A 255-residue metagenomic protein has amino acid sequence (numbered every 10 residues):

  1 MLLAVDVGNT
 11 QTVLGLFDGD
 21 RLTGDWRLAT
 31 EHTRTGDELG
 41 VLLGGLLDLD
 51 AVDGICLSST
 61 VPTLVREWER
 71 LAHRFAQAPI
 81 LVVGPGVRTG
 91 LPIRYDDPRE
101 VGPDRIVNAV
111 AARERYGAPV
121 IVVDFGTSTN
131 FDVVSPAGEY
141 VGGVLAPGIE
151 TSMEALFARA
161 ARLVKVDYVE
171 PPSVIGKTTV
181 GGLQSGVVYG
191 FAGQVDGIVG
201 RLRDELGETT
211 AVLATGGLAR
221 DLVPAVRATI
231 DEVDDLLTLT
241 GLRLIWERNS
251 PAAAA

Functional and structural regions predicted by a protein language model:
L2-D48, G138-K165, V169-S173: Short glycine-rich, Thr/Ser-proximal phosphate-binding strand/loop in the N-terminal lobe of ATP-dependent enzymes
L2-D6, C56, V120-D124, N130 (+1 more regions): Short glycine-aspartate micro-motif
W26, H32, P171-A211, I230-D231: Adenine-nucleotide phosphate-binding core of ATP-dependent small-molecule kinases
V41-G54, I198-T210: Phosphate/pyrophosphate-binding loops at sites that engage ATP/ADP/AMP, CoA/4′-phosphopantetheine, polyphosphate
A51-V61, P79-L81, L206-G217: Short glycine-rich phosphate-binding loop at a beta-alpha junction
A78-V82, V87-R159, V188-V199, S250: Phosphate-binding/catalytic loop of phosphoryl-transfer enzymes
I106, A161, R220, D231-A255: Glycine-rich phosphate-binding/hydrolytic loop that grips phosphoryl groups
F157-V188, G216-D221: A mobile "lid/hinge" subdomain adjacent to the ATP/sugar-phosphate binding pocket shared across diverse ATP-dependent
